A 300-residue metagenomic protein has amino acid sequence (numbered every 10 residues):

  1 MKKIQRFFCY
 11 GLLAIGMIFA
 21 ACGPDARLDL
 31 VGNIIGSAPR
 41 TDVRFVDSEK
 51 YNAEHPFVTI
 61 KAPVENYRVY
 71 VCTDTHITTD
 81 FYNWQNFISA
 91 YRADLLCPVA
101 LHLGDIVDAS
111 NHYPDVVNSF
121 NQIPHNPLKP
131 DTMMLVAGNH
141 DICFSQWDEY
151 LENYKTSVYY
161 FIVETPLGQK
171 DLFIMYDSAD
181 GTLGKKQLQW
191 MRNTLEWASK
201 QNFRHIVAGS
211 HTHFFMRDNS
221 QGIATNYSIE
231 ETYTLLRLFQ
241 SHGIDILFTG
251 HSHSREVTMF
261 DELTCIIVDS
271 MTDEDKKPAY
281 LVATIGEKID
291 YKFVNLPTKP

Functional and structural regions predicted by a protein language model:
K2-G11: Bacterial N-terminal signal peptides that target proteins for export
F19-A21: C-terminal motif of bacterial Sec signal peptides marking the signal peptidase cleavage site
D25-P114: N-terminal active-site segment of His-dependent metallophosphoesterases
I34-E54, H112-R204, T225, E231-Q240 (+1 more regions): Extended active-site neighborhood of metal-dependent phosphoesterases/phosphodiesterases
V69, A100, F173, I206-V207: Hydrophobic beta-strand anchors of alpha/beta hydrolase catalytic cores
D74, G104-D105, G138-N139, H211 (+1 more regions): Active-site glycine-centered loops adjacent to acidic/histidine catalytic or metal-binding residues that shape
A198-N219: Short acidic, glycine-rich surface-loop motifs adjacent to enzyme active sites
V207-F214, D245-R255: Histidine-centered catalytic micro-motifs
